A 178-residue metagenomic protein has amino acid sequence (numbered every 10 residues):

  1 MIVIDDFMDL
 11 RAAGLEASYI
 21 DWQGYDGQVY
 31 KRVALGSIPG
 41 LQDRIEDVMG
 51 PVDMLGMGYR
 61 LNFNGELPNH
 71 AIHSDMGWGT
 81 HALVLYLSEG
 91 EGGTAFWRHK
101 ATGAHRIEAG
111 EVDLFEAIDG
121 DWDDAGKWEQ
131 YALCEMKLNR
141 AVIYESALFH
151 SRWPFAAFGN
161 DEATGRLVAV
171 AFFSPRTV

Functional and structural regions predicted by a protein language model:
M1-I72: Non-heme Fe(II)/2-oxoglutarate
E66-V178: Catalytic core of non-heme Fe(II) oxygenases with the double-stranded beta-helix
